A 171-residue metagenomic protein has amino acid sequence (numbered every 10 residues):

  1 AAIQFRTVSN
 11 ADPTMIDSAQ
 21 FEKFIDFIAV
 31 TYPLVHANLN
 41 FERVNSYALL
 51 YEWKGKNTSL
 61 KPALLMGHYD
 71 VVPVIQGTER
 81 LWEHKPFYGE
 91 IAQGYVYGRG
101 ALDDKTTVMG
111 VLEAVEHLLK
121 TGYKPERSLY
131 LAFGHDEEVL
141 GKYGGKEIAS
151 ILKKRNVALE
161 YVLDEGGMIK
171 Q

Functional and structural regions predicted by a protein language model:
A1-A101, L118-E126: Acidic/His- and Gly-rich active-site-bordering loop/insert found across diverse amide/peptide-bond hydrolases
Y95, G100-Q171: Acidic/histidine-rich catalytic neighborhood of metal-dependent amide-processing enzymes
